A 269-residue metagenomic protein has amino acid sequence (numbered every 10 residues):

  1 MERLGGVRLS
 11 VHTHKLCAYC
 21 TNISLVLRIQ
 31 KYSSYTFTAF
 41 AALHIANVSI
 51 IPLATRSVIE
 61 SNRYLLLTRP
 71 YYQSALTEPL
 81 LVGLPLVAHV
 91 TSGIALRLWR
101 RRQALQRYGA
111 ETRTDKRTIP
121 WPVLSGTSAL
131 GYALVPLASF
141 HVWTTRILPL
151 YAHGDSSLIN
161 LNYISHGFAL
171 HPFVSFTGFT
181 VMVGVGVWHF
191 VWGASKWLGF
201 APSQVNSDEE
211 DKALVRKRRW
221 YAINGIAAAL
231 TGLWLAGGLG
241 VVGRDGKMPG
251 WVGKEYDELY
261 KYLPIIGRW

Functional and structural regions predicted by a protein language model:
M1-W269: Membrane-embedded alpha-helical bundles that constitute the cytochrome b-like, heme-associated redox core of multi-pass
